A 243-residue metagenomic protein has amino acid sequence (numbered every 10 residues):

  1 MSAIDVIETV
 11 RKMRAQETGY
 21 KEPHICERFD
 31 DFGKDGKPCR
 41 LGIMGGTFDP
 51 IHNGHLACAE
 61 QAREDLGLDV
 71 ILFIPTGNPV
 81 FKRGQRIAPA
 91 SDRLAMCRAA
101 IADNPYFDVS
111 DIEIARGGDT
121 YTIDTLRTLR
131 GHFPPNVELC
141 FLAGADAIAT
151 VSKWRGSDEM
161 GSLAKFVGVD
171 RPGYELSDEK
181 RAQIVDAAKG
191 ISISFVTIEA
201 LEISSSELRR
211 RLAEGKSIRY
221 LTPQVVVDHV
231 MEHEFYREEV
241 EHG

Functional and structural regions predicted by a protein language model:
S2-G243: Nucleotidyltransferase catalytic core that binds NTPs
